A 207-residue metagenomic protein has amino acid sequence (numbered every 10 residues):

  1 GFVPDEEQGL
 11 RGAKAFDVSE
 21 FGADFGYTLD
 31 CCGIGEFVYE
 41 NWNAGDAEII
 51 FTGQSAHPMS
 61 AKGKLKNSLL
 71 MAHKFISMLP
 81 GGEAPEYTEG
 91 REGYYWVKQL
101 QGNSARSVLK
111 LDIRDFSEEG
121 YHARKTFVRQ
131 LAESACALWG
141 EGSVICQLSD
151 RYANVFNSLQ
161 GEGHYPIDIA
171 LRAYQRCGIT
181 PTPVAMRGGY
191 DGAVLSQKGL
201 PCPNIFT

Functional and structural regions predicted by a protein language model:
G1-E7, G45-F51, H57-P58, K62-G82 (+2 more regions): Alpha-helical metal-binding/catalytic segments enriched in His/Glu/Asp
G1-W42, A84, T88, E92-K98 (+3 more regions): Acidic/histidine-rich catalytic neighborhood of metal-dependent amide-processing enzymes
K14-D17, E48, L69-S77, R129 (+4 more regions): Predominant activation on well-ordered alpha-helical scaffold segments within soluble catalytic domains
G22, D46, G199-P203: Glycine-enriched alpha-helix->loop->beta-strand junction motifs that scaffold or abut catalytic
Y39, A61-Q99, G120-I145: Acidic-enriched catalytic cores of C-N bond-cleaving enzymes acting on peptides and small amides
G53-Q54, R151: Structural motif
G93-Q101, L109-S117, S143-H164, R187 (+1 more regions): A short beta-alpha structural unit
N103-A105, P181-T207: Zn-dependent metallopeptidase/amidohydrolase metal-coordination segment
